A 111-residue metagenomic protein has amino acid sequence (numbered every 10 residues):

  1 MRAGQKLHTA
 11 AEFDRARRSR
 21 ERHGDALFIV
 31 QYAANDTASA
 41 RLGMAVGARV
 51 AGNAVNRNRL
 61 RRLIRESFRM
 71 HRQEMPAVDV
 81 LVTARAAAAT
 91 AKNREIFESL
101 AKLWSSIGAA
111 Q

Functional and structural regions predicted by a protein language model:
M1-Q111: Positively charged, solvent-exposed patches that mediate nucleic-acid binding
